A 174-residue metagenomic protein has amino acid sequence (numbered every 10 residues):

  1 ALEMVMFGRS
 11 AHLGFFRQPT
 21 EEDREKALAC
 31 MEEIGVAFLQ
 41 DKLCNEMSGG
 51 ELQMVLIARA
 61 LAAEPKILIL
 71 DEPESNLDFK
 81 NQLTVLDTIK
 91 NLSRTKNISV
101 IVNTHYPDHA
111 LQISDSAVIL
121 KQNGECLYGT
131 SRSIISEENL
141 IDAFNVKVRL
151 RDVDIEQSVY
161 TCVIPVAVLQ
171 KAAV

Functional and structural regions predicted by a protein language model:
M6, E21-L39: Conserved ABC ATPase "signature" region
L43-M47, E51: Conserved ABC ATPase signature
E64: Conserved catalytic motifs of ABC-family nucleotide-binding domains
L68-E72: Catalytic Walker B motif of ABC-type/P-loop ATPase nucleotide-binding domains
T104-H105: H-loop/switch region of ABC-family ATPase nucleotide-binding domains
A117-T130: H-loop (His-switch) and adjacent beta-strand-loop-beta switch element of ABC-type ATPase nucleotide-binding domains
F144-V174: ABC ATPase nucleotide-binding domains
